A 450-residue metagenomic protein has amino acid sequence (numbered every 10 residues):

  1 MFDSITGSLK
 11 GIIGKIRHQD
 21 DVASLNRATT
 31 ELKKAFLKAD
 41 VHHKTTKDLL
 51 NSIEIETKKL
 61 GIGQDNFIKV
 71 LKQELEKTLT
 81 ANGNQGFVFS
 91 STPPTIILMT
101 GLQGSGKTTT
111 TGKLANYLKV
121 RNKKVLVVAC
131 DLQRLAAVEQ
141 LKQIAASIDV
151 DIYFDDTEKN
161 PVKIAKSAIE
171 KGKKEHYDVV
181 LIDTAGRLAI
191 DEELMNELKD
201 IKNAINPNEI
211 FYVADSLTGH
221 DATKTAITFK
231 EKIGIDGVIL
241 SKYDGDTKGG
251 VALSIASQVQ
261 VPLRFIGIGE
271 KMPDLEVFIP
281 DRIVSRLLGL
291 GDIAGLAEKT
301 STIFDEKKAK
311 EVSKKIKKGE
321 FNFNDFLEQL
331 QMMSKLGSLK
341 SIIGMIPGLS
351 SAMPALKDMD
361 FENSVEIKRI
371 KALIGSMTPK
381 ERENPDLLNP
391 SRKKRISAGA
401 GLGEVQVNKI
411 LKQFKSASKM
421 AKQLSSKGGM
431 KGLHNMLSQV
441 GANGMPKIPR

Functional and structural regions predicted by a protein language model:
M1, S24, F87-S91, T100-Q103 (+13 more regions): Replace "in large, NTP-powered and nucleic-acid-processing enzymes" with "in large, NTP-powered factors and other
F2-Q19, R282-R450: Long amphipathic alpha-helical segments used for membrane anchoring, targeting, substrate engagement, or oligomerization
S4, G11, D48, V70-K77 (+15 more regions): Alpha-helical scaffold segments in soluble metabolic enzymes
G7-L132, A137-E175, V179-T184: Primarily NTPase-proximal linker/entry elements flanking Walker-type ATP/GTP-binding cores
I16, D40-H42, L102, D131 (+8 more regions): Residue-level signature of catalytic and energy-coupling elements of molecular machines, predominantly ATP/GTP-dependent
L37-K38, E76, T80, V120 (+6 more regions): Generic secondary-structure signature for well-ordered alpha-helical cores
I96-L98, L126, L181, F211-V213 (+7 more regions): Structured core elements
A165, Y177, A189, E193-N203 (+1 more regions): Conserved phosphate-handling catalytic cores of large alpha/beta enzymes
